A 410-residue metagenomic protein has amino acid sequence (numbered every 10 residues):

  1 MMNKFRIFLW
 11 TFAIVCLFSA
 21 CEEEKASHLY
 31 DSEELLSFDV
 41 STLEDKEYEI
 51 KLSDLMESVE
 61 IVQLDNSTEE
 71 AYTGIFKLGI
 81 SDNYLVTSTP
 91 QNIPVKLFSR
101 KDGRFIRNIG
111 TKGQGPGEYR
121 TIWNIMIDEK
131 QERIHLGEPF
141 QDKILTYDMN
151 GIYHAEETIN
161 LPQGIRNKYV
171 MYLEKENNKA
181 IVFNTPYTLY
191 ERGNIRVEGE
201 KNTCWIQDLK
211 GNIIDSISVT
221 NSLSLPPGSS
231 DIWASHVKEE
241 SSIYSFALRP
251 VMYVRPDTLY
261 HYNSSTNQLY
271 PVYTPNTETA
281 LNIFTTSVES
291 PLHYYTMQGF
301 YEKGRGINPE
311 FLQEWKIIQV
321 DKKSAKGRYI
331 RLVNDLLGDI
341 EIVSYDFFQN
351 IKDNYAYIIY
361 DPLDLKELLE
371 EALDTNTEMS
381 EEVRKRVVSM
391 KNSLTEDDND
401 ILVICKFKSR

Functional and structural regions predicted by a protein language model:
F18-A20: C-terminal motif of bacterial Sec signal peptides marking the signal peptidase cleavage site
A26-I61: Blade/loop signatures of beta-propeller domains
V59-I93: Beta-strand-rich domains and repeat architectures in extracellular enzymes and scaffolds, especially beta-propellers
D65-E70, G74, R104-Q131, E138 (+1 more regions): Blade-loop segments of beta-propeller domains
T73-K77, Y119-I125, Q163-E174, P226-S235 (+2 more regions): Repeated scaffold domains used in trafficking and secretory/extracellular systems, primarily beta-propellers
N83-P90, E132-E138, N178-R196, E240-V254 (+2 more regions): Short beta-strand elements that form the blades of beta-propeller/WD-repeat-like and other beta-sheet-rich scaffold
P139-K201, S216-S224: Asp-box/WD-like beta-propeller blade repeats and closely related beta-sheet repeat scaffolds
Y270-T286, K322-D353: Conserved blade-ending motifs and adjacent loop-strand segments that build the rim/top face of beta-propeller domains
